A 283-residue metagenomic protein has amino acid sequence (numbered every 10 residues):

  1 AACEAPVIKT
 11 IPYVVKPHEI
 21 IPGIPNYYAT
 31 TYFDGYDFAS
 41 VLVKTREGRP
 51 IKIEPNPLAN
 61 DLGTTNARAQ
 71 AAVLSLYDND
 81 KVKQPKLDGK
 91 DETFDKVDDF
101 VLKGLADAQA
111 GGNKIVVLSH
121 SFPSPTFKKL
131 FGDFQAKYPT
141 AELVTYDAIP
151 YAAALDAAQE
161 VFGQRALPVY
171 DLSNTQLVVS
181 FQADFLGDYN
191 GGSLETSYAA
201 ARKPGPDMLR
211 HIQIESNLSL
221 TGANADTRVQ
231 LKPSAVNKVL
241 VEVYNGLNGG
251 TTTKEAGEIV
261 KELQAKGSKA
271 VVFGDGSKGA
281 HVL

Functional and structural regions predicted by a protein language model:
A1-G249: N-terminal export/assembly segments and adjacent metallocofactor-ligating motifs of anaerobic energy-metabolism
K103-G104, G257-E262: Glycine-/acidic-rich phosphate or pyrophosphate-binding loops and their flanking alpha/beta elements
N248-E258, K269-G274: Extended alpha-solenoid helical-repeat scaffolds
K261, K266-L283: Acidic catalytic cores of enzymes that act on phosphate-bearing nucleotides/polynucleotides
